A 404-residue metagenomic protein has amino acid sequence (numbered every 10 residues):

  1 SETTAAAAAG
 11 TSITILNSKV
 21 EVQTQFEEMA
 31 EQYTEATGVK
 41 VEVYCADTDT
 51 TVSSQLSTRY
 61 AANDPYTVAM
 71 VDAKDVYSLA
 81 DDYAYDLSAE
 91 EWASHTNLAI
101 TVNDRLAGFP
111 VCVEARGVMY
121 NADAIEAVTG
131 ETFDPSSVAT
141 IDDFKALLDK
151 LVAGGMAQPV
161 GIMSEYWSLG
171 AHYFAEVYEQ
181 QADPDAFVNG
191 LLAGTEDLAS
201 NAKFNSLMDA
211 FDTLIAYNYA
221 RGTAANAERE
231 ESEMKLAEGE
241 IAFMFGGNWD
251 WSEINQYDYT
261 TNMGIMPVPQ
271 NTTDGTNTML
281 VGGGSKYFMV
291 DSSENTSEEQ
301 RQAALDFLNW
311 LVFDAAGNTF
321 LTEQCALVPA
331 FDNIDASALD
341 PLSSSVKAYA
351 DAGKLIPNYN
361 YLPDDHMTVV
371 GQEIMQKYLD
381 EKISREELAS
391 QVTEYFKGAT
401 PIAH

Functional and structural regions predicted by a protein language model:
S1-D75, T272-G275, Q302, E387 (+2 more regions): Conserved N-terminal structural module of periplasmic/extracytoplasmic solute-binding proteins
A5, A107-V111, R116, D143-G194 (+1 more regions): Extracytoplasmic/periplasmic solute-binding protein
A7, M70-E126, D142-K145, H172 (+1 more regions): Hinge/lid segment of periplasmic solute-binding proteins
S18, G282, T322-P329, S344-T400: C-terminal capping/gating helix-and-loop segments adjacent to ligand/active sites or protein-protein/ligand interfaces
A36, Q256-E323: Extracytoplasmic/periplasmic substrate-recognition and gating elements
C45-Q55, A139-D143, T223-A237: Short helix-initiation/N-cap motifs at beta->coil->alpha
Y85-L98, S136-S137, Q180-S206, Q256-Y257 (+3 more regions): Short, solvent-exposed loop/beta-turn-alpha elements that line the ligand-binding surface or hinge of extracytoplasmic
L148-D149, G190-A225: Glycine-centered hinge/linker elements that transmit conformational signals in sensory and ligand-binding systems
